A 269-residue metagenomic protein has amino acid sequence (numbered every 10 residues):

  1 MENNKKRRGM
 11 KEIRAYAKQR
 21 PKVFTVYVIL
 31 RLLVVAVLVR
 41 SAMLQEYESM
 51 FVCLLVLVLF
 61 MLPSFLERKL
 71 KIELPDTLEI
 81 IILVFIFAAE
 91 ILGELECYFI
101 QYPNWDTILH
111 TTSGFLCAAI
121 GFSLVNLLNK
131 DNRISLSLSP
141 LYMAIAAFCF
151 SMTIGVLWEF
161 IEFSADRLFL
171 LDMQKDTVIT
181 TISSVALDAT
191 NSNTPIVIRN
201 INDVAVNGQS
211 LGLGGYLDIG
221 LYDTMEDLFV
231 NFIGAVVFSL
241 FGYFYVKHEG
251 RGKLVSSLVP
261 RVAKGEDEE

Functional and structural regions predicted by a protein language model:
M1-R20: Short, Lys/Arg-rich, polar N-terminal cytosolic tail immediately upstream of the first transmembrane signal-anchor
L32-V37, V84-E94, M152-T153: Aromatic-anchored segments of alpha-helical transmembrane domains
A42-Y47, K69-I72, L95-W105: Membrane-interface helix caps and helix-loop-helix hairpins in membrane proteins
L44-L57: Structural signature of hydrophobic alpha-helical transmembrane segments
L54, E73-V84, T107-H110: Cytoplasmic-side transmembrane-helix entry/capping segments in multi-pass membrane proteins
L66-T77, R133-L138: Membrane-interface helix-boundary motifs at transmembrane edges
H110-A118, A146, F150-P195, D218-G242: Alpha-helical transmembrane segments that form the membrane-embedded catalytic/substrate-binding core of multi-pass
G252-E269: Short, highly charged, low-complexity non-transmembrane loops/tails of multi-pass membrane proteins
